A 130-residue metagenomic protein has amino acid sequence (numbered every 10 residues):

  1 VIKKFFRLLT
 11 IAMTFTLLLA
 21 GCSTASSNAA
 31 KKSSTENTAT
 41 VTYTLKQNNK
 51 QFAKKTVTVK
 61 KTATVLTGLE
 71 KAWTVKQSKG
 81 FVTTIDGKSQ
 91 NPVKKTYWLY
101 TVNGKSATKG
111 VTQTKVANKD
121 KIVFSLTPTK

Functional and structural regions predicted by a protein language model:
I2-A12, T16-K130: Ubiquitin-like/PB1-type beta-grasp interaction modules and other compact soluble beta-rich domains
